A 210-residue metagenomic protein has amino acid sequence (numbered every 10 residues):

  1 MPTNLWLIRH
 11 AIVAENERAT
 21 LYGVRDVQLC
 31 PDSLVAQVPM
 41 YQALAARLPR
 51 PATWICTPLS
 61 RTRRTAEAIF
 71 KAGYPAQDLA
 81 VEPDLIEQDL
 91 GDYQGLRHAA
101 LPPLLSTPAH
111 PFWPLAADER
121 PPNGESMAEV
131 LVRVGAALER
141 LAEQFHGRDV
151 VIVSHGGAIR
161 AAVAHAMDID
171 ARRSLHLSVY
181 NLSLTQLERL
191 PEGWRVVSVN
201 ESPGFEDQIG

Functional and structural regions predicted by a protein language model:
M1-T3, M40, A46-R50, K71 (+4 more regions): Acidic, low-complexity terminal tails and accessory targeting/binding regions of phosphate-metabolizing enzymes
T3, I8-Q77: Active-site-proximal alpha-helix that buttresses catalytic centers in soluble enzyme cores
V13, A158-I159: Short active-site segment of divalent metal-dependent hydrolases/proteases that encodes the spacing between
V38-A45, L131, G135-E143: Generic structural signal for well-ordered alpha-helical scaffold segments
A72-G135, S198, G210: Phosphate-handling substructures
H155: Short basic (Lys/Arg) and small-residue
